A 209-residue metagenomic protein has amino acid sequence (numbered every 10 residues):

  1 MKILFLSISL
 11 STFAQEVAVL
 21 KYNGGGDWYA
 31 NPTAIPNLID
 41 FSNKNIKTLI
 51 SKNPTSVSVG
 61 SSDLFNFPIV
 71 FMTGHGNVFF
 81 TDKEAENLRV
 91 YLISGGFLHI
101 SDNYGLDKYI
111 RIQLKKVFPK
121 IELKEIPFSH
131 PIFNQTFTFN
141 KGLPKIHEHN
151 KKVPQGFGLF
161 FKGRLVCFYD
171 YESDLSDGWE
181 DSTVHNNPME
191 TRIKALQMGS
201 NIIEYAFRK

Functional and structural regions predicted by a protein language model:
M1-T12: Sec-dependent N-terminal signal peptides
F13-I69, T73-G76, V166, D174-L175 (+1 more regions): Aromatic-Pro/Gly-enriched surface loop or interdomain linker that acts as a lid/target-recognition segment
V17, I69-K108: Short alpha-beta junction capping motif
Y22-G26, H75-F79, F97, Y104-K108 (+2 more regions): Solvent-exposed loop/turn segments at secondary-structure junctions within structured extracellular/periplasmic domains
N43-K47, I93-G96, K115-P119, F207-R208: Sec-exported extracytoplasmic/periplasmic mature domains
L49-V57, I100-N103, I121-S129: Surface-exposed patches in mature extracellular/periplasmic domains of secreted proteins
V59-G60, K151-C167: Short, surface-exposed beta-strand/loop micro-motifs that present aromatic residues
I112-L143: Acidic, glycine-rich loop-and-strand cores that form catalytic or ligand-binding grooves in diverse globular domains
